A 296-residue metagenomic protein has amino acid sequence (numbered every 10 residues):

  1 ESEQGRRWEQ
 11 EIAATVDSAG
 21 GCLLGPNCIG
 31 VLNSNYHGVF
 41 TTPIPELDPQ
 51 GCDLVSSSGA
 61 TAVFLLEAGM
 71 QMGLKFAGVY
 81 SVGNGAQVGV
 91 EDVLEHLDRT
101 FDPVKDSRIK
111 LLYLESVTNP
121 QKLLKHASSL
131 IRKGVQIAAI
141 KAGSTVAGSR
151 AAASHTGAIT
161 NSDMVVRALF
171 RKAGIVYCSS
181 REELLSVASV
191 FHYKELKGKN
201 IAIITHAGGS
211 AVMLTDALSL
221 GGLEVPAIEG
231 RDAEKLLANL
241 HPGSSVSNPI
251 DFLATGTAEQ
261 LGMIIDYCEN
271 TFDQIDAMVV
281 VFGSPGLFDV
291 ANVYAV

Functional and structural regions predicted by a protein language model:
E1-E3, N27-I29, N84, E115-S116 (+4 more regions): Short, ordered loop/turn segments at secondary-structure junctions
E1-R7, P120-Q121, A151, G286-A295: Glycine/threonine-rich flexible loop motifs
S2-G20: Rossmann-fold NAD(P)-binding glycine/threonine-rich loop
V16-D17, C22-N27, L32-N33, S56 (+6 more regions): General beta-strand structural signal in soluble alpha/beta enzymes
P26, L74-S81, G85-E115, N161-R181: Conserved thiamine diphosphate
I44-P103, G148, K197-N292: Short glycine-cluster motifs
N119-Q121, K125-A153: Terminal amphipathic helices with adjacent charged low-complexity linkers/tails
L169, V176-A207, S219, K235: Hard-cation-handling environments
